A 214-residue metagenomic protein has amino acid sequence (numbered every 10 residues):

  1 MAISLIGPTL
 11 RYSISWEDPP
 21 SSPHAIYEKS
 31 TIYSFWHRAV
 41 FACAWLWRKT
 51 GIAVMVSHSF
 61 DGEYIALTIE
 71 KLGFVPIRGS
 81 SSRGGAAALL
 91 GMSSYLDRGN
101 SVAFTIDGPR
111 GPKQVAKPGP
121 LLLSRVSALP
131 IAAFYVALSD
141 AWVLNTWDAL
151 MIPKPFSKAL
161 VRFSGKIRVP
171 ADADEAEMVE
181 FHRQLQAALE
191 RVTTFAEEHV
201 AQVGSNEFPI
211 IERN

Functional and structural regions predicted by a protein language model:
M1-G7, K71, A86-N214: Non-catalytic C-terminal accessory region of glycerolipid acyltransferases and related lyso-lipid remodeling enzymes
M1-K49, A66, Q186-N214: Membrane-anchoring hydrophobic helices of lipid-metabolizing enzymes
L10, T31, I52, V102 (+1 more regions): A broad, low-specificity signal marking well-ordered, structured residues that form hydrophobic/aromatic
I14-W16, F35, V56, G165 (+1 more regions): Pocket-edge structural micro-motifs
D18-P20, A39, F60, R110 (+1 more regions): Residues that cap or initiate secondary-structure elements
K29-R83, V143: Catalytic core of membrane glycerolipid acyltransferases/transacylases, capturing the structured, soluble-facing
